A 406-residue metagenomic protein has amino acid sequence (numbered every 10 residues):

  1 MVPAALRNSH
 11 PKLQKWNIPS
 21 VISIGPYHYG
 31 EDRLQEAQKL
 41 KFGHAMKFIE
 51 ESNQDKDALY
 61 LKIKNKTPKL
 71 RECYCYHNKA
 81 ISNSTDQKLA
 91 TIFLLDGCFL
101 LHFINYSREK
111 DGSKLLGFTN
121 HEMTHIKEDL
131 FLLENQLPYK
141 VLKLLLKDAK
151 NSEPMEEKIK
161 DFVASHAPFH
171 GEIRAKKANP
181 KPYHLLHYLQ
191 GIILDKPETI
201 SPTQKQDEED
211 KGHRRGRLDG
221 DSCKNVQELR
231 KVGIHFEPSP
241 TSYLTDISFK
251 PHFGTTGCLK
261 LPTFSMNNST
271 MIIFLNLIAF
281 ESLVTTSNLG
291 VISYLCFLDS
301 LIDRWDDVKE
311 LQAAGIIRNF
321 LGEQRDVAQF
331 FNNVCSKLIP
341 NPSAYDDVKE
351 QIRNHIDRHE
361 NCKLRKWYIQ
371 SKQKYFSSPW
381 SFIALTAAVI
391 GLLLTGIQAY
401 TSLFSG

Functional and structural regions predicted by a protein language model:
M1-F376, F404-G406: Acidic, Ser/Thr- and Pro/Gly-rich low-complexity regulatory segments
K366-G406: C-terminal single-pass transmembrane alpha-helix
